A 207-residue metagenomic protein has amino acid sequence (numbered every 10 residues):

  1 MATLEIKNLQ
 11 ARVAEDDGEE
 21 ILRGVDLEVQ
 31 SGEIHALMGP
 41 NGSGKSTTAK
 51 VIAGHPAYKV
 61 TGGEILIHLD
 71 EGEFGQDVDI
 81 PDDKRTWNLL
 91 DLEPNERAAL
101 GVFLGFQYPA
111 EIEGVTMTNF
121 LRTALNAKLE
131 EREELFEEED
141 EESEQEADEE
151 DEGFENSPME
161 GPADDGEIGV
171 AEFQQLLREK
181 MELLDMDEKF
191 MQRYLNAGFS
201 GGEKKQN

Functional and structural regions predicted by a protein language model:
L4, L22-G24: Conserved structural motif at the start of ABC-family nucleotide-binding domains
D16-E20, E96: Short coil-to-beta microelement around the adenine-binding A-loop and adjacent beta1/P-loop entry of ABC ATPase
M38-P40: The feature captures the beta-strand-to-loop junction immediately N-terminal to the Walker
A53: Helix-to-loop junction immediately C-terminal to a conserved catalytic motif
E64-R97, N196: ABC ATPase NBD Q-loop/coupling interface
V78, N95, L100, Q107-N207: ABC-family P-loop ATPase nucleotide-binding domains
